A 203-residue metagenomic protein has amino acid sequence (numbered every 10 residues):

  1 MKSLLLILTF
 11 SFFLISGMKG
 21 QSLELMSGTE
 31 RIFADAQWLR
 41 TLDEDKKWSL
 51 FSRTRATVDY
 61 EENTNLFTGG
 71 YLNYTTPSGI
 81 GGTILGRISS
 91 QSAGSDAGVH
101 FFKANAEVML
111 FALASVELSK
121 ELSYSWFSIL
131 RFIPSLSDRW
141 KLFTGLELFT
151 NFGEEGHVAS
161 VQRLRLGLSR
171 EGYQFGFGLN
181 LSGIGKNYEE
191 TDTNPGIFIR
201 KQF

Functional and structural regions predicted by a protein language model:
M1-L23: Bacterial Sec-dependent N-terminal signal peptides
M18-K19, W48, F67-G69, P77-I80 (+3 more regions): A general secondary-structure boundary signal
M18-Y60: Short glycine/proline- and aromatic-enriched beta-strand/turn motifs that initiate or cap beta-hairpins
L23-S27, L50-T54, G82-I84, L110-A114 (+2 more regions): Membrane-embedded beta-strand positions of outer-membrane beta-barrel proteins
L25-G28, I88-S90, L118-S119: Tandem-repeat/low-complexity and Cys-motif detector
I32-F33, S92, D96, H100-F203: Outer-membrane beta-barrel transmembrane domain signature
D43-D45, T75-P77, S137: Residue-level recognition of beta-strand termini and adjacent short loop/turns
S52-V99: Hydrophobic/aromatic-rich structural module bridging two neighboring secondary-structure elements via a short loop
